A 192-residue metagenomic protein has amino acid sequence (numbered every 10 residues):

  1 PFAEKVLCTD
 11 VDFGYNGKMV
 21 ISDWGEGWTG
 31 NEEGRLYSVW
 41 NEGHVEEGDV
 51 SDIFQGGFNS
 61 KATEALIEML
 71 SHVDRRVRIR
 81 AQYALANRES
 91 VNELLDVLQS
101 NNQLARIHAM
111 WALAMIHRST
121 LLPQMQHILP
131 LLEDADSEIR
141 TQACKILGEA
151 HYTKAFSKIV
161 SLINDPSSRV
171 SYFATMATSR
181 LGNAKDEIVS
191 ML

Functional and structural regions predicted by a protein language model:
P1-A65: Beta-propeller domains with acidic blade repeats across secreted/periplasmic ectodomains and cytosolic WD/CNH propellers
D12-Y15, N59, L70-R88, M115-R118 (+1 more regions): C-terminal substrate/ligand-recognition segments
N59-E68, R88-Q99, R118-E133, Y152-N164 (+1 more regions): Amphipathic alpha-helical scaffolding segments comprising HEAT/armadillo-like alpha-solenoid repeats
I67, Q82, M110, L129 (+3 more regions): Hydrophobic core positions within HEAT/HEAT-like alpha-solenoid repeats
V73-D74, N101-N102, A135-D136, P166-S167: Short inter-helical turns and helix N-cap capping residues of alpha-solenoid HEAT/ARM repeat scaffolds
V77-R78, R106, R140, S171: Residue-level detector of extended alpha-helical repeat arrays and alpha-solenoid scaffolds
R169-V170, M176: Accessory beta-strand-rich segments of carbohydrate-active enzymes
